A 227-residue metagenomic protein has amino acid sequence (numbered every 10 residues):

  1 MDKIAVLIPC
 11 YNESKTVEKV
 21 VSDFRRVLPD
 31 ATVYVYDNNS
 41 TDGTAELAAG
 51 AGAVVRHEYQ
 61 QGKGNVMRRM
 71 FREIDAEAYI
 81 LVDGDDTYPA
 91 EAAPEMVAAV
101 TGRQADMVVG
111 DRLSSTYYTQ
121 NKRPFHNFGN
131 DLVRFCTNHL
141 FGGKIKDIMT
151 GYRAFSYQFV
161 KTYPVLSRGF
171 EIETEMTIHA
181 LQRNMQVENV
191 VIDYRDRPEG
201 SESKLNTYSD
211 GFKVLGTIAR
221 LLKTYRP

Functional and structural regions predicted by a protein language model:
K3-A5, T32, E175: Cell-envelope/extracellular polymer assembly enzymes that use nucleotide-activated donors
L7-I8, V20-V21, D30-N39: Short beta-strand/loop segment that forms part of the nucleotide-sugar
N12-R26: Short, well-formed alpha-helical segments that are part of the catalytic scaffolds of diverse glycosyltransferases
K15-K19, T41-A51: Acidic helix N-cap motif at the loop->helix transition within catalytic regions of sugar-transfer enzymes
T32-Y34, A45-E73: Conserved donor nucleotide-binding strand/loop of the catalytic core
Y59-E73, A90-F170, D196-T217: Acceptor/aglycone-binding surface of glycosyltransferases and processive sugar-polymer synthases
Y79: Short aromatic/hydrophobic "clamp" motif used to bind/position activated sugar donors
G143-K144, V165-R168, T177-R195: Catalytic donor-sugar/metal-binding loop of nucleotide-sugar-dependent glycosyltransferases
